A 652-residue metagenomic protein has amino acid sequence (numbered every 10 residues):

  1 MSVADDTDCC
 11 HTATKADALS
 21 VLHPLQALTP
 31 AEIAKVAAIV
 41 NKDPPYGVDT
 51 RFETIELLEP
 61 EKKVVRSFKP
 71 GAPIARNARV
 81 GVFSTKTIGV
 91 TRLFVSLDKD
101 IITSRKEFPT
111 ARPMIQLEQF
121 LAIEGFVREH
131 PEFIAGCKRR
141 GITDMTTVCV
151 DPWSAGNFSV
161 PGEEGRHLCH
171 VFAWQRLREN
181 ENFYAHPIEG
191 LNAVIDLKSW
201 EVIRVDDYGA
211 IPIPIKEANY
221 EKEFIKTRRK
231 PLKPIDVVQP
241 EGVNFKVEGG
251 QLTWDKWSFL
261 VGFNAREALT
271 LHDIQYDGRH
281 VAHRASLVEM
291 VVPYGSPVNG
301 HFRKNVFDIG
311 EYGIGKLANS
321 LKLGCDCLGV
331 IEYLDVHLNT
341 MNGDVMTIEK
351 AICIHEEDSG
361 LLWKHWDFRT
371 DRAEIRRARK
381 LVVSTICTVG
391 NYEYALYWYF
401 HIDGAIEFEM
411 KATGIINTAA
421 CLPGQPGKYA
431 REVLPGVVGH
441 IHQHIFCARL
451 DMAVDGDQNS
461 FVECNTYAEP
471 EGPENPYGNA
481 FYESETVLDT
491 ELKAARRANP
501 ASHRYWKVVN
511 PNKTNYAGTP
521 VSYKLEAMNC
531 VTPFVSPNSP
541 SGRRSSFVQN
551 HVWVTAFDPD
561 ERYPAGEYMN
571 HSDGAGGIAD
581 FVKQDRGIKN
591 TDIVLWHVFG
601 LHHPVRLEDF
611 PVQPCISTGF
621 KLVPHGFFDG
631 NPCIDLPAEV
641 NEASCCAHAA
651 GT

Functional and structural regions predicted by a protein language model:
M1-L28, A34-T50, V64-F68, S84-K106 (+2 more regions): Terminal targeting/leader modules
S2-A13, K35, L97-I115, K138-R139 (+4 more regions): Extended effector regions of multi-domain proteins
P24-R66, Q116-A155: Short, non-transmembrane alpha-helical segments in secretory-pathway proteins
G47-L97, D144-D196, V243, D255-W257 (+1 more regions): Exposed beta-strand-loop-beta-strand "reactive/processing" segments of non-cytosolic proteins
T87-G89, L93-L121, G125-E129, F133 (+1 more regions): Hydrophobic or amphipathic alpha-helical targeting/insertion segments
